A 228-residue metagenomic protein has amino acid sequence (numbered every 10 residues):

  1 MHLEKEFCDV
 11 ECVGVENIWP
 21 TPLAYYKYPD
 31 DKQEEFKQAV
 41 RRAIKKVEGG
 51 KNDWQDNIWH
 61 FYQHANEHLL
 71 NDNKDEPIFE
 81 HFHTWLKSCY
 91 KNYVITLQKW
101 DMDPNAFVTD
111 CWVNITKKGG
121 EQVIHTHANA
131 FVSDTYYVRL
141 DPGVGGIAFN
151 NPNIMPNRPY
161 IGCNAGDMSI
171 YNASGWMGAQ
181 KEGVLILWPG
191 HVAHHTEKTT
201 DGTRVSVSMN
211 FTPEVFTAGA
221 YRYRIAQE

Functional and structural regions predicted by a protein language model:
H2-W100: Non-heme Fe(II)/2-oxoglutarate
K37-A39, T199, A218-Y221: Short conserved micro-motifs at the rims of enzyme active sites and ligand-binding pockets
P77-T109, K117-F131, V138-P142, Y223: Active-site region of the double-stranded beta-helix
N114-L187, P213-I225: Catalytic core of non-heme Fe(II) oxygenases with the double-stranded beta-helix
Q122-H125, A193-T200: Short beta-strand His + acidic residue motifs that chelate non-heme Fe in jelly-roll/DSBH and cupin folds
T199-V207: Short, compositionally biased
N210: An acidic/histidine-cluster motif and surrounding catalytic segment that typifies divalent-metal-assisted enzyme active
